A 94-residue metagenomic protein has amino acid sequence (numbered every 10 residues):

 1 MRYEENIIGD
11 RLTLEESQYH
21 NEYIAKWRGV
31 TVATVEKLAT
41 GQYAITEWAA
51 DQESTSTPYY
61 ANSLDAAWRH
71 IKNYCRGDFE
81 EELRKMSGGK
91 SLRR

Functional and structural regions predicted by a protein language model:
M1-T13, A44-R94: Mixed-charge, Lys/Arg-enriched low-complexity segments
N6-T31: N-terminal acidic leader/helix
S17-N21, L38-Y43: A short, compositionally biased
K26, E36-K37: Well-ordered beta-strand positions
V32-A33, A39, A44, A50: Intrinsically disordered, low-complexity proline/glycine-rich segments
T34-V35, L83: Generic low-polarity alpha-helical segments
